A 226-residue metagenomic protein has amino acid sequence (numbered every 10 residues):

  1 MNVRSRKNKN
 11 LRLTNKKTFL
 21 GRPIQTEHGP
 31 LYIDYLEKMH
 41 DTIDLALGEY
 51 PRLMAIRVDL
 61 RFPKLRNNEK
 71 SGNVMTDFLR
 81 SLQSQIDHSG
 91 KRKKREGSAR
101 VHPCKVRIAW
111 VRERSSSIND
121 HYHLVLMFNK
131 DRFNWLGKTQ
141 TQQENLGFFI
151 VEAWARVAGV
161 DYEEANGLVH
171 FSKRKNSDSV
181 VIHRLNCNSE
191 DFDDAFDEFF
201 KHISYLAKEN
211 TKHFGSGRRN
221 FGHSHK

Functional and structural regions predicted by a protein language model:
N2-N10, K17-Y50, K130-K226: Catalytic "initiation/cleavage/transfer" segments centered on a nucleophilic residue and adjacent nucleic-acid-engaging
H28-L79: A structural/positional concept
I33-M39, V101-I108: Short linear interaction motifs
I43-L47, G97-A99, R107-S116: Catalytic micro-motifs at enzyme active sites that drive phosphoryl/nucleotidyl and oxygen chemistry
Y50-R57, K105-R107, H121-H123: Beta-strand-rich binding-surface signature of beta-sandwich/beta-barrel folds used to engage anionic ligands
L60-K105: Short N-terminal edge-element motif at the start of the domain
N67-E69, K91, N119-D120, D131-K138: Short, solvent-exposed secondary-structure capping/transition elements
R107-F133: Histidine-centered divalent-metal-coordination microenvironment in nucleic-acid enzymes
